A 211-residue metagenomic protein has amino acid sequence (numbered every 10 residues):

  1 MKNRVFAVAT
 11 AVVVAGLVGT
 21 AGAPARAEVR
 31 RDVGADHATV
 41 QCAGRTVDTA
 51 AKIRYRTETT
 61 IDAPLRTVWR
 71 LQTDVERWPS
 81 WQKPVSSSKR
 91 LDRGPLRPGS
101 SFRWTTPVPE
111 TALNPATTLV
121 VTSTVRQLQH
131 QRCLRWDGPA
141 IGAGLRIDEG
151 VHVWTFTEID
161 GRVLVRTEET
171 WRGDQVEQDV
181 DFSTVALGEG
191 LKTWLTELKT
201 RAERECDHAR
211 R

Functional and structural regions predicted by a protein language model:
M1-A27: Secretory targeting and sorting signals
G22-D92, R97: Hydrophobic ligand-binding cavity/cleft-lining segments
A38, D137-E189, T193: Beta-strand/loop substructures that line and gate deep hydrophobic ligand-binding cavities in soluble
D48, R90-G144, T196-R210: Glycine-rich portal/gate segments that line the openings of hydrophobic small-molecule binding cavities
K52-T60, S101, V120, C133 (+2 more regions): Intrinsic-disorder/low-complexity, polar/charged segments enriched in Ser/Thr/Lys/Arg/Asp/Glu/Gln
R56-T59, R90-L91, V120-Q127, E149-E158: Hydrophobic/aromatic beta-strand elements that line small-molecule binding cavities or substrate pockets in beta-rich
I61, Q72-V75, Q82-V85, T106-V108 (+3 more regions): A mature extracytoplasmic/lumenal domain signature
T67-Q72, W78, F102, V125 (+3 more regions): Hydrophobic pocket/interface hotspot
